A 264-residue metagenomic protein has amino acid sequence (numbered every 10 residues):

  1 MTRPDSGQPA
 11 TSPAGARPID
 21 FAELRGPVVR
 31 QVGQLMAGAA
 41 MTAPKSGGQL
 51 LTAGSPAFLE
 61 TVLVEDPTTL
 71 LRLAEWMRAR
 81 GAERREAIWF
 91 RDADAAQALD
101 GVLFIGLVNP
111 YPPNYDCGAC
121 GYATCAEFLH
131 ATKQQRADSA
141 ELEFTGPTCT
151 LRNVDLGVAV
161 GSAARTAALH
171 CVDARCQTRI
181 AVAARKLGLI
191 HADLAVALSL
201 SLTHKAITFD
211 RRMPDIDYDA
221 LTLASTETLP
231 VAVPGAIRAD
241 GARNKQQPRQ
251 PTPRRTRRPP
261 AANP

Functional and structural regions predicted by a protein language model:
T2-P264: Acidic, surface-exposed loops and disordered segments
